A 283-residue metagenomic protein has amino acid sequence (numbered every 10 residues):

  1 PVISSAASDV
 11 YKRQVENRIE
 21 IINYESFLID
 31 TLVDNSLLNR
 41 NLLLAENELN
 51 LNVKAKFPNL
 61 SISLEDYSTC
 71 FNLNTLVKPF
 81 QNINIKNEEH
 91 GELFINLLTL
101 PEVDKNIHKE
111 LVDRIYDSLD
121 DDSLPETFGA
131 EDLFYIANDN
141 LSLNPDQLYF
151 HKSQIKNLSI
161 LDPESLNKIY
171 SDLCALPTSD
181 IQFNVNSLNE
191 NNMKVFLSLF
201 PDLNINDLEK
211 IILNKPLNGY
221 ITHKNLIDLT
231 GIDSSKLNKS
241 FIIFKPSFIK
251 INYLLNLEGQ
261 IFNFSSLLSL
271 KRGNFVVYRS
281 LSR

Functional and structural regions predicted by a protein language model:
P1-Q14: Single conserved hydrophobic/aromatic residue that forms the stacking wall/gate of nucleotide- or nucleobase-binding
R13-R283: Conserved functional hotspots that engage anionic ligands or polymers and/or phospholipid headgroups
